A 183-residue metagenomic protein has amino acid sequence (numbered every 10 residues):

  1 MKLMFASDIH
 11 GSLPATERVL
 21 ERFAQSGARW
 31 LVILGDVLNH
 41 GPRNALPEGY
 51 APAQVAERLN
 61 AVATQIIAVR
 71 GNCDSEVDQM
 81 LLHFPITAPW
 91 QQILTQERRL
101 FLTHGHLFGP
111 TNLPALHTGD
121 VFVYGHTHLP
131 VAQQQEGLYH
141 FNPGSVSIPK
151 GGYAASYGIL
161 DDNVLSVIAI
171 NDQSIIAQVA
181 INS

Functional and structural regions predicted by a protein language model:
K2, V62, I159-S183: Acidic, histidine-bearing metal-coordination/catalytic regions of metal-dependent phosphoesterases
K2-T95: Core catalytic region of metal-dependent phosphoesterases/phosphodiesterases, especially metallo-beta-lactamase-like
A6, R70-N72, L102, Y124 (+1 more regions): Alpha-helical architecture
A28-I33, A56-L59, Q92-T95, G125-L129 (+3 more regions): Glycine-rich loops and low-complexity Gly/Arg-rich segments that provide flexible linkers or classic glycine-based
H40, S75, G109, P149 (+1 more regions): Flexible, glycine-rich phosphate/dinucleotide-binding loops and adjacent beta-alpha linkers at cofactor/substrate
P42-A45, D78-L82, A88, N112-L113 (+3 more regions): Short, well-ordered secondary-structure micro-motifs
A88, R99, H106-I170: Conserved beta-sheet core of the metallophosphoesterase superfamily
